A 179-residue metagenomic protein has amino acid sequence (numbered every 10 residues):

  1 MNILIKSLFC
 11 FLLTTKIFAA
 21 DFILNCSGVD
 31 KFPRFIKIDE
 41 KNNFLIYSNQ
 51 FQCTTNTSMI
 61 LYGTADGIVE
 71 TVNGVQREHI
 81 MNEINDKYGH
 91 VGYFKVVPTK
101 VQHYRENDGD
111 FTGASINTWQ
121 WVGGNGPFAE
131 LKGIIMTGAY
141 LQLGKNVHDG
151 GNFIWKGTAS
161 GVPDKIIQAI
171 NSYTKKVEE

Functional and structural regions predicted by a protein language model:
M1-C10: Sec-dependent signal peptide recognition, specifically the positively charged N-region followed immediately by
T15-A19: Sec/Tat signal peptide C-region and signal peptidase I cleavage site
A20-E179: Beta-strand-enriched cores of mature, soluble protein domains
